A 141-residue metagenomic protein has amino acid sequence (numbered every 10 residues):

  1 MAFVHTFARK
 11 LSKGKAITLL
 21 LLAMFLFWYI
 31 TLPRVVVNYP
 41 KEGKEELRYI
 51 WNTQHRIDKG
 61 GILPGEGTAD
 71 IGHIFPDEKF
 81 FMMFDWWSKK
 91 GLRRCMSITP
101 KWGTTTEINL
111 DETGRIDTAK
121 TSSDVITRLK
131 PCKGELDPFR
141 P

Functional and structural regions predicted by a protein language model:
A2-S88: N-terminal export/targeting and maturation segments
K10, R94-C95, P141: Positively charged, low-complexity intrinsically disordered regions
W51-T53, M96-I98, D111-E112, D124: Generic preference for flexible, low-structure residues
G67-T68, K101-L110: Short, surface-exposed linear segments at secondary-structure transitions and domain or protein termini
K89-P100: Edge beta-strands of extracellular beta-sandwich domains
E107-P141: Compositionally biased low-complexity segments at domain edges in trafficked proteins and select soluble regulators
